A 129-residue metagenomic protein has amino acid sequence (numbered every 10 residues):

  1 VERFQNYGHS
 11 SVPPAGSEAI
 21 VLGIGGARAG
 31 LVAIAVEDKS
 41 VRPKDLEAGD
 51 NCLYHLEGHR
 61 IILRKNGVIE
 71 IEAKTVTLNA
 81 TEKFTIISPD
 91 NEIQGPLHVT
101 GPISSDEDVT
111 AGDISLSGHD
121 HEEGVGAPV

Functional and structural regions predicted by a protein language model:
V1-K65: Exposed beta-strand/loop interface patches that mediate assembly or binding
S10, E57, I87, E122-G124: Generic signature of intrinsically disordered, low-complexity segments enriched in small/polar residues
G16, I61-L63, V68-S115, H119: Low-complexity, small-hydrophobic/phenylalanine-enriched stretches that adopt extended beta/coil conformations used
S115-V129: Protruding loop/beta-arch "assembly-hinge" segments enriched in small, turn-prone residues
